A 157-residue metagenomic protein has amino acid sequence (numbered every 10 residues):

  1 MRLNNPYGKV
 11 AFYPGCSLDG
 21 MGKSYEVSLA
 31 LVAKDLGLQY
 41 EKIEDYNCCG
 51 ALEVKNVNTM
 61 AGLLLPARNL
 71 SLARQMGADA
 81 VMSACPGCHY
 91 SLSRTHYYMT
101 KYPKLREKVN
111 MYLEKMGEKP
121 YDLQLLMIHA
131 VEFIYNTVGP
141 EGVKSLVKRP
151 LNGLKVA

Functional and structural regions predicted by a protein language model:
M1-A157: Iron-sulfur cluster-binding electron-transfer modules in prokaryotic oxidoreductases
